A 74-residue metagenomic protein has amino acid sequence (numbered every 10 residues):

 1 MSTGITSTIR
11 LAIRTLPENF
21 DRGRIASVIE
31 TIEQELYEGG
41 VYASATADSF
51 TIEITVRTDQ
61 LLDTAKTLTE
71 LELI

Functional and structural regions predicted by a protein language model:
M1-G4, L71-I74: Short intrinsically disordered terminal tails
S2-V41: N-terminal acidic leader/helix
P17, Y37, L62-D63, I74: Compositionally biased amphipathic helical and low-complexity segments enriched in hydrophobic
V28-I32, T64-L73: Short amphipathic alpha-helices in soluble, non-transmembrane regions that often serve as interface/regulatory elements
T46-T51: Short Gly/Ser/Thr- and Asp/Glu-enriched loop/turn motifs at secondary-structure junctions
T55-D63: Helix N-cap motif at beta-to-alpha junctions
